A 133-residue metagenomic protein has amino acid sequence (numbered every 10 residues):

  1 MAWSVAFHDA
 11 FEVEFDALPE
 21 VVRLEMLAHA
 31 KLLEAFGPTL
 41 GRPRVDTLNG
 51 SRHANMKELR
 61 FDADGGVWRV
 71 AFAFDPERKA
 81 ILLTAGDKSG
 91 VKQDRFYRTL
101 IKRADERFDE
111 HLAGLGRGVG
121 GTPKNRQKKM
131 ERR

Functional and structural regions predicted by a protein language model:
M1-V67, P76-A80, D87-R133: Basic, Lys/Arg-enriched alpha-helical interface segments
